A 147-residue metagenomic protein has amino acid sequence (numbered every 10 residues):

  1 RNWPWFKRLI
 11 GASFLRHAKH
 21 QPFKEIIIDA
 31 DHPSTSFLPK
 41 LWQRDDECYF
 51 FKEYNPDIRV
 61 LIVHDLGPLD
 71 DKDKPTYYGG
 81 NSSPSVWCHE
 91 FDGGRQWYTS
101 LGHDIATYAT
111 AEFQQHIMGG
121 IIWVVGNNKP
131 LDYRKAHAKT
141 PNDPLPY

Functional and structural regions predicted by a protein language model:
R1-F14: Helix-loop-strand module that forms the ligand-binding subsite of alpha/beta enzymes
W5-K7, R44, H89, V125: Intrinsic disorder/low-complexity segments enriched in polar/charged and small flexible residues
K7, T35, M118-I122: Non-transmembrane alpha-helical segments in soluble domains of secreted/periplasmic/extracellular proteins
A12-D92: Catalytic beta-strand/loop cores that center a nucleophilic Ser/Cys/Thr and support acyl-enzyme chemistry
P68-V86, E90-Y147: Extracellular ligand-binding/catalytic regions of CAZymes and related secreted enzymes and adhesion modules
